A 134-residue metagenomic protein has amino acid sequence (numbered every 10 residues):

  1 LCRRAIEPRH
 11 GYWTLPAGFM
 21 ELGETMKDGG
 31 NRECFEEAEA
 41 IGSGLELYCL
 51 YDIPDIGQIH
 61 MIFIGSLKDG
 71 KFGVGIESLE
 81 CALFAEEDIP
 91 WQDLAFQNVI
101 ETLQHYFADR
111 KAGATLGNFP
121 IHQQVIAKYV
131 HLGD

Functional and structural regions predicted by a protein language model:
L1-T14, I41-G42, E46: N-terminal strand-loop-strand
M20-H105, D109, A114-T115, Y129-D134: Unchanged
F119-I126: Short, highly charged C-terminal tails/helix-capping segments
